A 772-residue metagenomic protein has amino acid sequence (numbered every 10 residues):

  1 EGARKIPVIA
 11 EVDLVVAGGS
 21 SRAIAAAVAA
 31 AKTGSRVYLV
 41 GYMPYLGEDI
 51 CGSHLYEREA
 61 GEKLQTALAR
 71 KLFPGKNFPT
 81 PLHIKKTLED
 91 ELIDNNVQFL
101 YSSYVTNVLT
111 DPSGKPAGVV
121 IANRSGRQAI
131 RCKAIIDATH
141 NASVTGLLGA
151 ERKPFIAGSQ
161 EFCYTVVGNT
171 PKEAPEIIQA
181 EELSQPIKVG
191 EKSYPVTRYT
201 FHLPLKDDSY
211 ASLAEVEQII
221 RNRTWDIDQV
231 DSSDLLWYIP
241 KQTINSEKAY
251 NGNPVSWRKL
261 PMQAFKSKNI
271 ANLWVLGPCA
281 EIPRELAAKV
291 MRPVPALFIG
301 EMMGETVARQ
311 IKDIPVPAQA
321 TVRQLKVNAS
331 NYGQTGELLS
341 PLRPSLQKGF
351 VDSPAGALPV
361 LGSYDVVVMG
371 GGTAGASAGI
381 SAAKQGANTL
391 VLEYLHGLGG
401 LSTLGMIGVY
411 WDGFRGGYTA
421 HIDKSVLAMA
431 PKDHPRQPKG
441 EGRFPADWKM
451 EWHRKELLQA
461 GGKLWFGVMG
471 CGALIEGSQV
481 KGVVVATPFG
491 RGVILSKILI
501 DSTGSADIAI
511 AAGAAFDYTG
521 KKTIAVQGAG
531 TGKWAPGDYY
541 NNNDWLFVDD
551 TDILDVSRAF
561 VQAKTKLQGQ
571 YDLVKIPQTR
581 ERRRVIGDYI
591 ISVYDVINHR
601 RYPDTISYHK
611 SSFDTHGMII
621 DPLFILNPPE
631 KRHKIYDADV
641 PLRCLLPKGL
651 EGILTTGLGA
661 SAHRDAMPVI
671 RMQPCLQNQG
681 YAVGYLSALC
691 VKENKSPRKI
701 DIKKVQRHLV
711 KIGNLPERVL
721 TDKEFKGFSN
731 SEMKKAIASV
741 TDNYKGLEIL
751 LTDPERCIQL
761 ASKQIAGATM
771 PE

Functional and structural regions predicted by a protein language model:
A3, I9-E11, A29, S35-R36 (+11 more regions): Conserved N-terminal/central alpha/beta ligand/cofactor-binding core
A3-I6, D49, G61-E62, Y101 (+14 more regions): Flavin (FAD/FMN)-binding glycine-rich loop and adjacent Rossmann-like elements that form
I6-S20, L358-G372: Beta1/beta-strand and adjacent pyrophosphate-binding region of the FAD-binding site in flavoprotein oxidoreductases
D13-V15, Y38, V367, L390 (+1 more regions): Conserved beta-strand elements of the Class I
V15, L55, F73-F78, R131 (+5 more regions): Second-shell loop/turn segments in exported
A23, G375: N-terminal Rossmann-fold NAD(P) dinucleotide-binding loop
A736, T741-D753, Q759-E772: Structural detector for internal amphipathic alpha-helices that build alpha-solenoid repeat scaffolds
